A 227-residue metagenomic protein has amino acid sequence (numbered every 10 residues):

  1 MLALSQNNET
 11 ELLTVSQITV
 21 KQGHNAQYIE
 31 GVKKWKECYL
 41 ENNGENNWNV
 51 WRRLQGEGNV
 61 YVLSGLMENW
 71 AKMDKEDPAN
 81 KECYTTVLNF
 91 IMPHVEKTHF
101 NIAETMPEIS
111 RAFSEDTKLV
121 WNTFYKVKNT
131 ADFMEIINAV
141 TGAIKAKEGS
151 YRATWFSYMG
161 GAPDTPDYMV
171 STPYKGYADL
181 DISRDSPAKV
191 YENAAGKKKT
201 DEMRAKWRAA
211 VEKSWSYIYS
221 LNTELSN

Functional and structural regions predicted by a protein language model:
L4-N227: Short S/T/G/P-rich N-terminal loop/turn motif that feeds into the first structured element of a domain
